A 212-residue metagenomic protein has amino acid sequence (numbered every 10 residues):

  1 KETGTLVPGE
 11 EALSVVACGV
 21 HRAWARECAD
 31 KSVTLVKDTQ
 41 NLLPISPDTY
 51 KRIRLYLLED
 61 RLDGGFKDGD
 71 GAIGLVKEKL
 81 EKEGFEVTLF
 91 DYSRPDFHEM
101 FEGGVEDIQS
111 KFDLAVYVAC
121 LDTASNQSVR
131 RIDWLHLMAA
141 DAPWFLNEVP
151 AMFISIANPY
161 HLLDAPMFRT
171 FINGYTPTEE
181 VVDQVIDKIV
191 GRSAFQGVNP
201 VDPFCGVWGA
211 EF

Functional and structural regions predicted by a protein language model:
K1-F212: Preference for extracellular/luminal or secreted protein segments
